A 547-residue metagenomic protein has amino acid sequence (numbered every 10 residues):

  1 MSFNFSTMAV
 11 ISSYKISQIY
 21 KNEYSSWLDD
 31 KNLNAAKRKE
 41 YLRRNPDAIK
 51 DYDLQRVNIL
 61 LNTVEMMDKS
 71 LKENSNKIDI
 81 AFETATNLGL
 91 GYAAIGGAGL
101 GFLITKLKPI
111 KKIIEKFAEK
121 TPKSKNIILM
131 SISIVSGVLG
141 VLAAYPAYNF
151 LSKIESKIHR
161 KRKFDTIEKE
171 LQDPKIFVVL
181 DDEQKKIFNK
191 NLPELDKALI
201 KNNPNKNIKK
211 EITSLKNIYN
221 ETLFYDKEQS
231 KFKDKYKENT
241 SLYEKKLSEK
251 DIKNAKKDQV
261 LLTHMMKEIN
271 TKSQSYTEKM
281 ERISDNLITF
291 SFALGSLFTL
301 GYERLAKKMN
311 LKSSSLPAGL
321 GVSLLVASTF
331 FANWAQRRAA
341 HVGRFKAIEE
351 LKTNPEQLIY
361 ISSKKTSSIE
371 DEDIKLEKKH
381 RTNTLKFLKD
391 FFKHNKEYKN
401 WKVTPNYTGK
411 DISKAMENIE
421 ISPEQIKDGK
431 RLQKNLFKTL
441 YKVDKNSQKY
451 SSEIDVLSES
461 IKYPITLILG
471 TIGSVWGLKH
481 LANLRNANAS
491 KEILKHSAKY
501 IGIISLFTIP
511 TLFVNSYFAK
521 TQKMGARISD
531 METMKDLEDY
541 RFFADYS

Functional and structural regions predicted by a protein language model:
M1-S547: Glycine-rich, hydrophobic membrane-spanning regions of integral membrane proteins that mediate transport
